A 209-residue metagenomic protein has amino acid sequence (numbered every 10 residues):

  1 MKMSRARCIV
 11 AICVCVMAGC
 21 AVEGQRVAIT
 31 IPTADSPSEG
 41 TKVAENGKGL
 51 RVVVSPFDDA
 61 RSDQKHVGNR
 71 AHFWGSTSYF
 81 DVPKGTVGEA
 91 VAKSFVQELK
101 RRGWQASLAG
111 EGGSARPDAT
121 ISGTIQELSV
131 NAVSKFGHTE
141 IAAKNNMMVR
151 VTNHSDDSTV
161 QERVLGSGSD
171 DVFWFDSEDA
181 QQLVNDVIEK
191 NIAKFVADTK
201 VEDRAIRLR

Functional and structural regions predicted by a protein language model:
M1-C20: Sec-dependent bacterial lipoprotein signal peptides
C20-V91, A197-R209: A structural "domain/chain start" motif
A21-A34, R102, S107-T159: Surface-exposed short loop/turn segments
P56-R61, T124-V130, L165-S167: Generic short beta-strand segments
A60, S94-Q105, N131, K190 (+2 more regions): Structured segments of extracytoplasmic/periplasmic soluble domains in secreted or envelope-associated proteins
V67-G68, V133-F136, F173-S177: Short acidic, glycine/proline-rich loop/turn micro-motifs
W74-T86, T152-R204: Short secondary-structure boundary motifs at beta->alpha junctions and helix caps
